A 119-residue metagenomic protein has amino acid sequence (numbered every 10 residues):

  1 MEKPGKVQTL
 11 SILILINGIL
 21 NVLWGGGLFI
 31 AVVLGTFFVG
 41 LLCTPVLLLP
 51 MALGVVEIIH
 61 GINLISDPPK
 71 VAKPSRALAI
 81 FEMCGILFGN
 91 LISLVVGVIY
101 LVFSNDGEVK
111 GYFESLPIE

Functional and structural regions predicted by a protein language model:
M1-W24, L53-F81, V96-E119: Membrane-interface extramembranous regions at the lipid-water interface
E2, F38, L87-L91, V102: Flexible interhelical turns and helix-capping residues at alpha-helix boundaries within structured domains
L23-L53, S66: Membrane-helix interface segments in multi-pass membrane proteins
L28-I30, L48, H60, L64 (+2 more regions): Hydrophobic membrane-targeting signal helices
P45-V46, I80-L91: Individual transmembrane alpha-helices with interfacial aromatic-anchor signatures
L49, I92-G97: Short, aromatic-rich membrane-interface segments at the entry and exit of alpha-helical transmembrane domains
